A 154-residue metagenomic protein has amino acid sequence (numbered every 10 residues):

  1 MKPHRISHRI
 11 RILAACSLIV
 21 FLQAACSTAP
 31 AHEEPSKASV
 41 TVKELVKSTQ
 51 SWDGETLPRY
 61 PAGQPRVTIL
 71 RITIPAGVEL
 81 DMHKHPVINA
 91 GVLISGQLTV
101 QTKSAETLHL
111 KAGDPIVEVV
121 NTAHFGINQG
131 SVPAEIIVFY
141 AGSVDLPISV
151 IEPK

Functional and structural regions predicted by a protein language model:
K2-A14: Bacterial N-terminal signal peptides that target proteins for export
L13-A24: Bacterial N-terminal signal peptides
L22-R66, V117, I151-K154: A short, N-terminal "cap"/entry segment at the start of jelly-roll beta-barrel domains of the cupin/DSBH fold
P61-P65, V78-A90: A short beta-loop-beta micro-motif enriched in histidine and acidic residues
I74, S104-N121: Short acidic-glycine-tyrosine-enriched beta hairpin
E79-D81, I116, V120-I127: Histidine-centered metal-chelating micro-motifs
H85-S104, D114: Glycine- and acidic-residue-biased ligand/ion/polar-headgroup-sensing regions
N121-L146: Ligand-binding loop in jelly-roll beta-barrel domains
